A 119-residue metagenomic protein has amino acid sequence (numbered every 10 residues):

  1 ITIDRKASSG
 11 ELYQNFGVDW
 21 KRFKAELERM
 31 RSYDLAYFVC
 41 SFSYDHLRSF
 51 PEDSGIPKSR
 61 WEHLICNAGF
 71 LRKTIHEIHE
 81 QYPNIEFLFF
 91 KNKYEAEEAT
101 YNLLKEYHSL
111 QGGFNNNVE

Functional and structural regions predicted by a protein language model:
I1-T2: Active-site beta-strand-loop-beta-strand hairpin of nuclease catalytic cores that positions key catalytic residues
R5-K6, F42: Residues immediately flanking
E11-E119: Non-catalytic C-terminal interaction segments of nucleic acid-processing enzymes
